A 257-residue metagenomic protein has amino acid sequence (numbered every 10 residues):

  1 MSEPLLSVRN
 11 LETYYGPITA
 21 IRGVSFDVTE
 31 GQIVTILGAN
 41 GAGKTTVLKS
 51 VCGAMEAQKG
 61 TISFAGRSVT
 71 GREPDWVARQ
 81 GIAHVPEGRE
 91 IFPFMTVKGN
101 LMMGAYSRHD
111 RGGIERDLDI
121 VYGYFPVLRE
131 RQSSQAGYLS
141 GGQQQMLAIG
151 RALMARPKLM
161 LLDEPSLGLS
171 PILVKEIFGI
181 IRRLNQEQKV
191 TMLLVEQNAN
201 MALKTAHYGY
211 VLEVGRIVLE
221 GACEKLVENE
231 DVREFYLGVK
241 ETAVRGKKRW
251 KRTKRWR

Functional and structural regions predicted by a protein language model:
S2-R257: Glycine-rich phosphate-binding loops of nucleotide-dependent enzymes
